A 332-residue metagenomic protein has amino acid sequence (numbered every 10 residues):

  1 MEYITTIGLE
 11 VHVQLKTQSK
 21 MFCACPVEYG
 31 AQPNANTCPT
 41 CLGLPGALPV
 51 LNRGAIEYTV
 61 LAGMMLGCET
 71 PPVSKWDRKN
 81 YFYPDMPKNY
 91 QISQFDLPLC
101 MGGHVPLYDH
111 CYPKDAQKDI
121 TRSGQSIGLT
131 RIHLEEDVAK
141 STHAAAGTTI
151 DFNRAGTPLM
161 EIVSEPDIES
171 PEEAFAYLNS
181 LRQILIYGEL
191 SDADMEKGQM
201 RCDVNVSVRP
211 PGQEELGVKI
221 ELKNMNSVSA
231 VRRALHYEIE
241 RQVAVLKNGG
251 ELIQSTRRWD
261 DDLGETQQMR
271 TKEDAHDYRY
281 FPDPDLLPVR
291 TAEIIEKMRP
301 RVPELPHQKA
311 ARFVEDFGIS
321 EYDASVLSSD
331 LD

Functional and structural regions predicted by a protein language model:
M1-E304, E315, I319-E321: Basic, nucleic-acid-interacting segments
H307-Q308: A generic alpha-helix surface/boundary motif
A311, E315, Y322-D332: Histone-fold and other basic nucleic-acid-binding segments
